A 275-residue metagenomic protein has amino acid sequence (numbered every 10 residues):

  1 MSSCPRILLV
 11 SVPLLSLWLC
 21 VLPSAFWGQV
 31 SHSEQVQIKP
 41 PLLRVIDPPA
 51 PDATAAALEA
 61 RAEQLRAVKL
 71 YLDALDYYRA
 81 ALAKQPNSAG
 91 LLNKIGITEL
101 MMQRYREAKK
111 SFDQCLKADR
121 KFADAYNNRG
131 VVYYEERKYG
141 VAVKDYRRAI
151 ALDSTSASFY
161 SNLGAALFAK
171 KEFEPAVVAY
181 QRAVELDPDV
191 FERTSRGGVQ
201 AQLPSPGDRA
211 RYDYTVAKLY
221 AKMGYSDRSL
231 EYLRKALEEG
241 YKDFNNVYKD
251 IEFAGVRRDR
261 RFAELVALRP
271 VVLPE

Functional and structural regions predicted by a protein language model:
V30-D52, R193-R196, Q200-A210, K242-E275: Terminal, low-structured helical/coil segments at or just beyond the last alpha-helical repeat
P51-K84, G90, I97, M101: Alpha-helical segment of the N-proximal tetratricopeptide repeat
A55, A89-G90, A123-D124, A157-S158 (+3 more regions): Helix-start (N-cap) detector for alpha-helical repeat units in TPR-like alpha-solenoids, especially tetratricopeptide
R66, N93, L100, K117 (+4 more regions): Position-specific recognition of the canonical hydrophobic site in helix A of tetratricopeptide repeat
V68-A80, M101-Q114, E136-R148, K170-R182 (+1 more regions): Structural signature of tandem alpha-helical TPR/SEL1-like repeats, specifically the intra-repeat loop/turn
